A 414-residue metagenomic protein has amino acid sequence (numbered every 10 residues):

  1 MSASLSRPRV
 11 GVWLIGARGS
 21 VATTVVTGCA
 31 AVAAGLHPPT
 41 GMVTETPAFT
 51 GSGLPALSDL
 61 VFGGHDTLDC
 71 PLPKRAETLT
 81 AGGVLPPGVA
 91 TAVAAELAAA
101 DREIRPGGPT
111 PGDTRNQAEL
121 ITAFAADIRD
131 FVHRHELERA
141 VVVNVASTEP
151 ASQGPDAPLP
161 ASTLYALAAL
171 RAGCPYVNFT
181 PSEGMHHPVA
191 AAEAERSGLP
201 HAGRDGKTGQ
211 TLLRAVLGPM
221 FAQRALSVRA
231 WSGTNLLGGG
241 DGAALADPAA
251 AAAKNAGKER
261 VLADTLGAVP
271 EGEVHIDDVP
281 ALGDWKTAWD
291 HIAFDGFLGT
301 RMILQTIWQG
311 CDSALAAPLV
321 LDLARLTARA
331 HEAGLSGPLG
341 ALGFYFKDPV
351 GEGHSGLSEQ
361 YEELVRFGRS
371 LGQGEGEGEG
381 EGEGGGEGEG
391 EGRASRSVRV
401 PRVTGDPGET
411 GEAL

Functional and structural regions predicted by a protein language model:
S2-V177, M185-A192, D312, A316 (+3 more regions): Metallocofactor- and cofactor-centric catalytic cores in central/energy metabolism, strongly enriched
W13-G16, P71, L199, Q210-G340: Active-site-lining helix/loop region of Rossmann-like oxidoreductase modules
A34-L54, R171-V177, G184-A243: Catalytic or ion-translocation cores adjacent to nucleophile or general acid/base/metal-coordination motifs in diverse
A146, T180, D295: Anionic group-transfer/hydrolysis microenvironments
L159-P160, E183-H186, W285-I292: Short, functional N-terminal and low-complexity linear motifs
L164-A169, A190-E195, A268, F294-R301: Short amphipathic alpha-helical segments, especially helix-boundary/capping motifs
Q373-R393, V403-G408: Intrinsically disordered, low-complexity segments used as extracellular stalks/linkers and nuclear/regulatory IDRs
